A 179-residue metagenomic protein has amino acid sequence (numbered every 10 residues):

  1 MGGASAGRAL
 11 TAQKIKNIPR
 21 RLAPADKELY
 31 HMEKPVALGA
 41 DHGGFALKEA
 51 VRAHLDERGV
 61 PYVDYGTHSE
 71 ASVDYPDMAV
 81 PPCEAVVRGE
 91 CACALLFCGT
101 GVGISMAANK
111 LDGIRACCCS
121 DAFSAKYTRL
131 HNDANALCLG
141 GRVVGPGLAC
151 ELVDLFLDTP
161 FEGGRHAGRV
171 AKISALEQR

Functional and structural regions predicted by a protein language model:
G2-G7: Residue-identity detector for glycine
Q13-H31: Short, Lys/Arg-enriched N-terminal segments with co-localized hydrophobic residues within the first ~10-30 amino acids
M32, V86-E90, R129-H131: Solvent-exposed alpha-helices and their adjacent loops that cap or buttress functional pockets in soluble metabolic
A37-E57: Glycine-rich phosphate/diphosphate-binding loop of Rossmann-like nucleotide-binding domains
A37-G39, G43, A122-R179: C-terminal binding/interaction regions
P61-S72: A short beta-strand-loop structural module common to alpha/beta enzyme folds
A71-V80: Structural motif
P81-C117: Helix-adjacent hinge/juxtasegments
